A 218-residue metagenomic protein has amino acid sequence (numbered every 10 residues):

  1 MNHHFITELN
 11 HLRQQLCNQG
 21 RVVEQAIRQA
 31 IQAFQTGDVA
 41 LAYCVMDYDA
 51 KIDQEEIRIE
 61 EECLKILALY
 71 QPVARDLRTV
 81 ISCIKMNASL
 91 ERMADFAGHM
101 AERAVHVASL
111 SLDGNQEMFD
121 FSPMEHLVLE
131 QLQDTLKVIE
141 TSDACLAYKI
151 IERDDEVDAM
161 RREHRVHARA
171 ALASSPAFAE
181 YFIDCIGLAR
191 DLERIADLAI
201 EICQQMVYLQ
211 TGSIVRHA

Functional and structural regions predicted by a protein language model:
M1-A218: Cytosolic, long alpha-helical scaffolding segments
